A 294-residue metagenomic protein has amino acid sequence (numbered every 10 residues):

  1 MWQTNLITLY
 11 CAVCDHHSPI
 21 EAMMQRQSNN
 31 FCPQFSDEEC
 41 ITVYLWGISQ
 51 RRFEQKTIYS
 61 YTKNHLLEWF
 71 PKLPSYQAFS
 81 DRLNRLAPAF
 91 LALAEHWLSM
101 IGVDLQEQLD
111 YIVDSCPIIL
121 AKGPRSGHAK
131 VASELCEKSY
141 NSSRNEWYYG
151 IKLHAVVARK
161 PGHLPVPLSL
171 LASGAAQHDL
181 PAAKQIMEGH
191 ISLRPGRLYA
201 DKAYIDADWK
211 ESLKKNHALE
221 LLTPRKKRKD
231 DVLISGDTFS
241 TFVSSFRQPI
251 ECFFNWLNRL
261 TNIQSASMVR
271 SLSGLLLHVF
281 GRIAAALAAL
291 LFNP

Functional and structural regions predicted by a protein language model:
M1-P294: Short alpha-helical elements
